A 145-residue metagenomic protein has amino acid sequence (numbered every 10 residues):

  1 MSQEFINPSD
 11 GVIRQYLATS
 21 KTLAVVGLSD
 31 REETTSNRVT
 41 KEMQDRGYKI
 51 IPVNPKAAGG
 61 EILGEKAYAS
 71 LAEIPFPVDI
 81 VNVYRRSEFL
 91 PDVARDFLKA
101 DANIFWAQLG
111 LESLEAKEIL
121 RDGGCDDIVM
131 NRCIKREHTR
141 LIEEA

Functional and structural regions predicted by a protein language model:
M1-T19: Short N-terminal or domain-adjacent regulatory/targeting segments
Q3-S9, G60-F76, N82-P91: Glycine-rich, highly charged phosphate/nucleotide-binding loops
A24-V26: Conserved beta-strand elements of the Class I
R31-T34, T40-E61: NAD(P)-binding Rossmann-fold cofactor-contacting core
R46-Y48, A100-I104, G123-D127: A short helix->loop->beta-strand "cap" motif at the edges of active sites that frequently abuts
P75-F76, S113-I142: Short acidic, glycine/proline-enriched helix-loop-strand junctions
D79-I80, I104: Structural motif
F97-L120: ADP-ribose/adenylate-binding Rossmann-like module
